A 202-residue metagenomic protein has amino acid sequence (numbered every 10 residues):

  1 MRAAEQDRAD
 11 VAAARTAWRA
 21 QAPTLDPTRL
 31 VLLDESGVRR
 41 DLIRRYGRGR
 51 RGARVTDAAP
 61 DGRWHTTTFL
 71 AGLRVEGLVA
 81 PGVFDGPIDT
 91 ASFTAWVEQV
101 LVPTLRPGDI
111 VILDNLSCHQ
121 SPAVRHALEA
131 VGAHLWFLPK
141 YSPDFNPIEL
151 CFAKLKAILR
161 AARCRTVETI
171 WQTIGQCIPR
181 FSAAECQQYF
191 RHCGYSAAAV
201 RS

Functional and structural regions predicted by a protein language model:
M1-S202: Short functional hotspots at interaction and active-site rims
